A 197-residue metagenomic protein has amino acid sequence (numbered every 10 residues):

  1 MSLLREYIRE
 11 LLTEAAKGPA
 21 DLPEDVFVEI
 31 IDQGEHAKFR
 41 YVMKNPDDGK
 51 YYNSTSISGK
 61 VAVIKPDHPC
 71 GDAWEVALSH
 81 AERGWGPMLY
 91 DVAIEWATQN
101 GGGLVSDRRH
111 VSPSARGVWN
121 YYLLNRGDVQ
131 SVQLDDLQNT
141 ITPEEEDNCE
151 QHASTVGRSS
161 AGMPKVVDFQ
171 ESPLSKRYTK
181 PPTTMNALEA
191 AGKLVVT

Functional and structural regions predicted by a protein language model:
M1-A15: Protein-protein interaction and targeting regions used for scaffolding, dimerization, and localization
A16-C70, T98-T197: Terminal substrate-recognition subdomain of acyl/acetyltransferases
D72-A81: Extended, structured, electrostatic nucleic-acid-contact surfaces
A81-A97: Conserved acetyl-CoA-binding loop-helix of GNAT-fold acetyltransferases
